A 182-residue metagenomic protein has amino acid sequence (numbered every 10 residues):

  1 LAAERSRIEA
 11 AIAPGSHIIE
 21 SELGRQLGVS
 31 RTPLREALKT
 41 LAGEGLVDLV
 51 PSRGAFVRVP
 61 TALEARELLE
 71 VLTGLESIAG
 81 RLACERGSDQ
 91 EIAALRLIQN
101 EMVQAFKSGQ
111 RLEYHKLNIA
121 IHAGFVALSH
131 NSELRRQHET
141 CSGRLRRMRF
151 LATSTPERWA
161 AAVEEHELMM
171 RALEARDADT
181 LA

Functional and structural regions predicted by a protein language model:
L1-E85, Q90, A123: Short linear motifs at protein or domain termini
S52, L75, L97, A161-E164: Alpha-helix N-cap/N′ positions at the starts of helices
T61-A62, M148-A152: Short alpha-helical transmembrane interface motifs in multi-pass membrane proteins
A65-L68, I98, A182: Amphipathic alpha-helical coiled-coil segments
D89-F150, E164-A172, T180: Conserved amphipathic alpha-helical segments that form helical-bundle/coiled-coil interaction surfaces
T155, R176-A182: Hydrophobic/aromatic-rich alpha-helical bundle segments in the mid-to-C-terminal region
